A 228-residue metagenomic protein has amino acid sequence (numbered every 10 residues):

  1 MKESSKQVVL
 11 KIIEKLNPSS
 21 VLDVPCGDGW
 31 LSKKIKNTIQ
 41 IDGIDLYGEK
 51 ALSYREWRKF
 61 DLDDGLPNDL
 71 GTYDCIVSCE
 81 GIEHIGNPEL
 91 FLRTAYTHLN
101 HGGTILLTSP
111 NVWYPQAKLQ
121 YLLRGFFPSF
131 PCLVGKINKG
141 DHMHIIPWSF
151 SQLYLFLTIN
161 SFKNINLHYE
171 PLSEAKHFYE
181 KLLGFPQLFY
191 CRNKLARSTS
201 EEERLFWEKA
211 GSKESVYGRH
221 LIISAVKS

Functional and structural regions predicted by a protein language model:
K2-P18: Conserved alpha-helix/loop element of class I SAM-dependent methyltransferases that forms part of the SAM/SAH-binding
E3-Q7, W30, K34, L46 (+2 more regions): S-adenosyl-L-methionine-dependent methyltransferase catalytic module, highlighting the catalytic core
L16-N17, N68-G71: Glycine-rich phosphate-binding loop signature in dinucleotide/nucleotide-binding domains
S19, R55, D74: Conserved acidic residues
S19-G27: Conserved class I S-adenosyl-L-methionine
D28-G65: Class I SAM-dependent methyltransferase SAM/SAH-binding core
V77: A conserved beta-strand element that flanks and buttresses the S-adenosyl-L-methionine
E80-G86: Short catalytic micro-motifs in class I SAM-dependent methyltransferases
